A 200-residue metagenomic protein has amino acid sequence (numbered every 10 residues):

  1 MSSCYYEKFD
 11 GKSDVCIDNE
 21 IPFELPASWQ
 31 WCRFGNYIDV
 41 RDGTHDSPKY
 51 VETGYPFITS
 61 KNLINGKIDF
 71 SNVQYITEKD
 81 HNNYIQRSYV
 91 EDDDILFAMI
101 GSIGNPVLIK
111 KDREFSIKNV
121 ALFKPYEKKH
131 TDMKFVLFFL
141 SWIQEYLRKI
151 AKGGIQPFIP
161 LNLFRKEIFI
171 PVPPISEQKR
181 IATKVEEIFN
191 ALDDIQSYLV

Functional and structural regions predicted by a protein language model:
M1-S13: Extended, domain-scale alpha-helical bundle/helix-rich regions
V15-T44, I175-T183, F189-V200: Non-catalytic DNA-recognition/assembly elements of restriction-modification systems
C16-I21, Q30-G66, N82-I85, I103 (+1 more regions): Low-complexity, Lys/Gly-biased intrinsically disordered segments
R33-D39, I64-S71, Q86, D92 (+2 more regions): Basic, amphipathic alpha-helical recognition segments used for DNA target recognition
S47-Y50, P160, V172-P173: Replace "in large, NTP-powered and nucleic-acid-processing enzymes" with "in large, NTP-powered factors and other
F97-A98: A generic structural signal for residues embedded in beta-strands
